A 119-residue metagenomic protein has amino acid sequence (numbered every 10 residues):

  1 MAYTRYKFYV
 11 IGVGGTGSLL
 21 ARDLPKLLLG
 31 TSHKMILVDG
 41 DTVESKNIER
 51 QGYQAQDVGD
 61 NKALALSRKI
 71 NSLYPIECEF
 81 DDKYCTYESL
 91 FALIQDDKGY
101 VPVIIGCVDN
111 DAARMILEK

Functional and structural regions predicted by a protein language model:
M1-K119: Adenine nucleotide-associated cytosolic modules
